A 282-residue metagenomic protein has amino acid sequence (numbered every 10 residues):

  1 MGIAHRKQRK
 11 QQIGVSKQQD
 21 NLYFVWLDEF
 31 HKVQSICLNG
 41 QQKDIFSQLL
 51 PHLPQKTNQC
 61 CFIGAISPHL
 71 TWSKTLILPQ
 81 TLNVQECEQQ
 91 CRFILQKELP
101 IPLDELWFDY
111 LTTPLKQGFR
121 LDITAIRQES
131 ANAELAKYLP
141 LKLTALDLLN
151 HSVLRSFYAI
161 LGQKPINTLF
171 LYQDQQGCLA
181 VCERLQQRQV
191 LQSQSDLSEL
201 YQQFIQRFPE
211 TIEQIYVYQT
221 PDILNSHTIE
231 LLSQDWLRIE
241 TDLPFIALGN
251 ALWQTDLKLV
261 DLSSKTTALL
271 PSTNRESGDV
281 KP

Functional and structural regions predicted by a protein language model:
M1-P282: Hydrophobic/aromatic-enriched cytosolic interaction surfaces used to assemble or bind macromolecules
